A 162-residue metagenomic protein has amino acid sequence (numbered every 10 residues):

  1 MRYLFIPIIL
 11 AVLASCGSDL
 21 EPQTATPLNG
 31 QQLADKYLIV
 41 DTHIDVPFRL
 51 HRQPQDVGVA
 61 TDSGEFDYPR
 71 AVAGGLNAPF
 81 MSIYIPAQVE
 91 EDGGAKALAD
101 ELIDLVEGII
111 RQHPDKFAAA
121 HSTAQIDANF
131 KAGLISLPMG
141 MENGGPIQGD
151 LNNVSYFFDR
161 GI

Functional and structural regions predicted by a protein language model:
F5-A14: Bacterial N-terminal signal peptides
C16-I162: N-terminal hydrophobic targeting/anchoring segments and the immediately downstream early-domain regions of hydrolases
